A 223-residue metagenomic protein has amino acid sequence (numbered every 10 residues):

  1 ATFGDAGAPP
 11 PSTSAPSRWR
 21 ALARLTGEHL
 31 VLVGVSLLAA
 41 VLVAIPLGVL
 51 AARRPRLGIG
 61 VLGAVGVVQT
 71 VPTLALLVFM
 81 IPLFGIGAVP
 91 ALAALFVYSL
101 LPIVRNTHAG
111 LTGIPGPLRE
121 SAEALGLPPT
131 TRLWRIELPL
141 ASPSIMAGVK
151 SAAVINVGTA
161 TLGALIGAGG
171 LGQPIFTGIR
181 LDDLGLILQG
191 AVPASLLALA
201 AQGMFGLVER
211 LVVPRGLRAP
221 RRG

Functional and structural regions predicted by a protein language model:
A1-L38: Periplasmic/extracellular loop-to-transmembrane helix junction in inner-membrane transport proteins
A15, W19, A23, L57-G60 (+7 more regions): Alpha-helical membrane-protein architecture signal
A21-V33, V78-P102, S142, L186 (+1 more regions): Loop-to-helix entry region at the N-terminal start of transmembrane alpha-helices in multi-pass membrane transporters
R24-L25, V31, L47-M80, I103-T112 (+1 more regions): Cytoplasmic-entry segments and transmembrane alpha-helices of multi-pass inner-membrane transporters
G34-L37, V97, T130-G163, L188-Q189 (+3 more regions): Transmembrane alpha-helices
V43, L47, V65-T73, A93-H108 (+6 more regions): Faces of alpha-helical transmembrane segments in polytopic inner-membrane proteins
P55, T112, Q189-G223: C-terminal transmembrane helix and the adjacent membrane-cytosol boundary/short C-terminal tail of inner/organellar
L111-A141, A168-G169: Short helix-to-coil transition segments within interhelical loops that connect adjacent transmembrane helices
